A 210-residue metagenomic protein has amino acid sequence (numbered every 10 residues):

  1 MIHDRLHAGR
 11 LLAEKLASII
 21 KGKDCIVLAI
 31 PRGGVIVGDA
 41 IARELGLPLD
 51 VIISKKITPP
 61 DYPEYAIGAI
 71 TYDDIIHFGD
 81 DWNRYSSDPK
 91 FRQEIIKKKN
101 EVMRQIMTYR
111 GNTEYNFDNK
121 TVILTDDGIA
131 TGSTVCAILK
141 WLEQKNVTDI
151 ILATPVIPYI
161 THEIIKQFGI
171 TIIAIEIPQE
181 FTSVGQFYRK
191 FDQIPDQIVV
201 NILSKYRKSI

Functional and structural regions predicted by a protein language model:
M1-I210: PRPP-associated nucleotide enzymes
